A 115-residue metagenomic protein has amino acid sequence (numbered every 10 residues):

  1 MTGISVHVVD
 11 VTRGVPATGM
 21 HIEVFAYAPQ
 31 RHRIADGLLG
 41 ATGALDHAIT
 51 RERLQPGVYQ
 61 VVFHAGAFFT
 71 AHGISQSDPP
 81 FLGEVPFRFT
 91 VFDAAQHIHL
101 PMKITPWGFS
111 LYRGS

Functional and structural regions predicted by a protein language model:
T2-D93, H99-P101: Beta-strand-dominated extracellular/periplasmic modules and repeats in secreted or surface-exposed proteins
F92-S115: Compositionally biased low-complexity segments at domain edges in trafficked proteins and select soluble regulators
